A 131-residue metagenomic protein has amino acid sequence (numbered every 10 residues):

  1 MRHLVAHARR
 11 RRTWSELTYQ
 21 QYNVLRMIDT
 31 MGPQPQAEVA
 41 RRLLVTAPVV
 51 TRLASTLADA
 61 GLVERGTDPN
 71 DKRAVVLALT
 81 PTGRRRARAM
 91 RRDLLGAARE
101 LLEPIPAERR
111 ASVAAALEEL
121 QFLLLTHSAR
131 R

Functional and structural regions predicted by a protein language model:
M1-L4, R85: Short alpha-helical scaffolding segments that buttress acidic/His motifs in well-ordered protein cores
H3, D29-T30, R41-R42, A89 (+4 more regions): Alpha-helical structural segments
A6-A47, A60: N-terminal helix-turn-helix DNA-binding core of bacterial DNA-binding proteins
A6-T13, R99, L125-A129: Short, flexible helix-adjacent loops and helix caps
Q36-A37, P48, S55, V75: Residues within helix-turn-helix
S55-A115: Charged, amphipathic alpha-helical coiled-coil/dimerization segments
E108-R131: C-terminal regulatory/oligomerization modules of transcriptional regulators
